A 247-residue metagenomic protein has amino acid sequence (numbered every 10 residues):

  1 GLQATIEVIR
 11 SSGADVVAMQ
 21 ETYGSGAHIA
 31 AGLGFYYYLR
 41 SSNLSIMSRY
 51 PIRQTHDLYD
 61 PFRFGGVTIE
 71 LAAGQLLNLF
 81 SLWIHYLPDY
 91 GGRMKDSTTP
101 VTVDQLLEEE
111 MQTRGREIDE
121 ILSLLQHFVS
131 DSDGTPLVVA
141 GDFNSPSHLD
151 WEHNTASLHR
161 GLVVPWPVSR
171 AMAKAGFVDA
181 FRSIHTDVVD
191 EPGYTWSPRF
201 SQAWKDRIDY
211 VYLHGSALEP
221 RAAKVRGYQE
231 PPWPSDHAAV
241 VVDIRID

Functional and structural regions predicted by a protein language model:
G1-E7, S11, I46-D247: Active-site regions of metal-assisted phosphoester/phosphodiester hydrolases, unifying DNase/endonuclease modules
G1-L33, Y37: N-terminal carbohydrate-binding/catalytic regions of secreted carbohydrate-active enzymes
M19, R40, R182: Short beta-strand and adjacent tight-turn residues that come in two discontinuous sequence segments and form the edges
T22-G26, L44, D187: Short active-site-proximal "capping" loops at secondary-structure junctions
Y37-Y38, D179: Conserved beta-strand scaffold positions in the cores of enzyme catalytic domains, especially in NTP/NDP-utilizing
Y38-S45: A short, structured active-site edge motif that brings together acidic residues
